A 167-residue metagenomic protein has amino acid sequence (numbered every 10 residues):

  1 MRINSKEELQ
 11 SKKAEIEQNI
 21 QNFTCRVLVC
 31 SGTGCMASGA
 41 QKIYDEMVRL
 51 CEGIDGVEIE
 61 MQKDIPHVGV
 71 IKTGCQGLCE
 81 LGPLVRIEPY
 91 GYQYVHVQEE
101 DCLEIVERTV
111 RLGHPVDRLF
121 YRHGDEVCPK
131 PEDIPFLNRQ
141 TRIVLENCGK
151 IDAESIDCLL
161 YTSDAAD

Functional and structural regions predicted by a protein language model:
M1-L160: Feature of Fe-S/electron-transfer and energy-metabolism proteins that preferentially highlights extended coupling
Y161-D167: Conserved small/polar residues in nucleotide/adenosyl-binding loops
